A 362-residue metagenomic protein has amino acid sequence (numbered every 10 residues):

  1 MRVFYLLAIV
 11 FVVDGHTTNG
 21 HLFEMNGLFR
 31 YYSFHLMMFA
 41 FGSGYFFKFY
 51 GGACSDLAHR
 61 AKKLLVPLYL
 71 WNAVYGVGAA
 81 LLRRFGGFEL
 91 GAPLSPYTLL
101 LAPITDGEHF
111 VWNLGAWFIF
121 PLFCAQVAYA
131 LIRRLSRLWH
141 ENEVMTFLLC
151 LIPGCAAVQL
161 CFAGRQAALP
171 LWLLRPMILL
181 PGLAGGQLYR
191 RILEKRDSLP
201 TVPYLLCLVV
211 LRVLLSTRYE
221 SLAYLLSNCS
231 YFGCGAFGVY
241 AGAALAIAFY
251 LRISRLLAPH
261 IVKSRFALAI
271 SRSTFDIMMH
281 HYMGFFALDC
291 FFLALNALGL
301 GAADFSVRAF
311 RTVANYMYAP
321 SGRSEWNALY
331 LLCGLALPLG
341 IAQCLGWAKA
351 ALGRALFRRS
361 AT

Functional and structural regions predicted by a protein language model:
M1-T362: Alpha-helical transmembrane segments and their immediate juxtamembrane cytosolic regions
